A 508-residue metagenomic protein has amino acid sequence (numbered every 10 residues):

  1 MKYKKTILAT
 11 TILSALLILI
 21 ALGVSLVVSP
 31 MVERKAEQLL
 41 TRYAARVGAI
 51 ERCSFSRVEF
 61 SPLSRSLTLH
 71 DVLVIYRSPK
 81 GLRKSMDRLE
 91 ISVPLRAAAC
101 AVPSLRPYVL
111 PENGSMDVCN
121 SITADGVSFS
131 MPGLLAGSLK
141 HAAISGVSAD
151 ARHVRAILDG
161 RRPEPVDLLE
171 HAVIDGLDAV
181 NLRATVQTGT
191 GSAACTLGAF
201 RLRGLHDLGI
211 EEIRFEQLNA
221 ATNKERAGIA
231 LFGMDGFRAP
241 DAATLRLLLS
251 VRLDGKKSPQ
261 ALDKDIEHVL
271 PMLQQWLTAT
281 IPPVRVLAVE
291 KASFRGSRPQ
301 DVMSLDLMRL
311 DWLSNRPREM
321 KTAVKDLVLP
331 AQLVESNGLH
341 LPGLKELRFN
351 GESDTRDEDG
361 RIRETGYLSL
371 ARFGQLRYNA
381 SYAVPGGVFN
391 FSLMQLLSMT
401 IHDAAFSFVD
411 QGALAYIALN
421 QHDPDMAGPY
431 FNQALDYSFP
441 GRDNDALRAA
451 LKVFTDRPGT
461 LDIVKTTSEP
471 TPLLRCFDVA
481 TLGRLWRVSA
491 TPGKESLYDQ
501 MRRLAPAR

Functional and structural regions predicted by a protein language model:
M1-K5: Short, Lys/Arg-rich N-terminal segment immediately upstream of the first membrane anchor
T6-T11, G23-R508: Glycine-rich, small/hydroxylated-residue low-complexity segments
L16-G23: Low-complexity, highly charged intrinsically disordered N-terminal segments that act as targeting/localization
